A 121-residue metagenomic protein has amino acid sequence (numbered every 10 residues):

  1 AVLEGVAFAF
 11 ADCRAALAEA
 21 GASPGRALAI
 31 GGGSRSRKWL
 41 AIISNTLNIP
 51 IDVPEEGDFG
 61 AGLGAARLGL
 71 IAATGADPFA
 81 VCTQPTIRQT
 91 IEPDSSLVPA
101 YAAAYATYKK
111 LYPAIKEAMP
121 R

Functional and structural regions predicted by a protein language model:
A1-R121: Glycine/Thr-rich phosphate-binding loops that ligate phosphate moieties of nucleotide and other phosphorylated ligands
